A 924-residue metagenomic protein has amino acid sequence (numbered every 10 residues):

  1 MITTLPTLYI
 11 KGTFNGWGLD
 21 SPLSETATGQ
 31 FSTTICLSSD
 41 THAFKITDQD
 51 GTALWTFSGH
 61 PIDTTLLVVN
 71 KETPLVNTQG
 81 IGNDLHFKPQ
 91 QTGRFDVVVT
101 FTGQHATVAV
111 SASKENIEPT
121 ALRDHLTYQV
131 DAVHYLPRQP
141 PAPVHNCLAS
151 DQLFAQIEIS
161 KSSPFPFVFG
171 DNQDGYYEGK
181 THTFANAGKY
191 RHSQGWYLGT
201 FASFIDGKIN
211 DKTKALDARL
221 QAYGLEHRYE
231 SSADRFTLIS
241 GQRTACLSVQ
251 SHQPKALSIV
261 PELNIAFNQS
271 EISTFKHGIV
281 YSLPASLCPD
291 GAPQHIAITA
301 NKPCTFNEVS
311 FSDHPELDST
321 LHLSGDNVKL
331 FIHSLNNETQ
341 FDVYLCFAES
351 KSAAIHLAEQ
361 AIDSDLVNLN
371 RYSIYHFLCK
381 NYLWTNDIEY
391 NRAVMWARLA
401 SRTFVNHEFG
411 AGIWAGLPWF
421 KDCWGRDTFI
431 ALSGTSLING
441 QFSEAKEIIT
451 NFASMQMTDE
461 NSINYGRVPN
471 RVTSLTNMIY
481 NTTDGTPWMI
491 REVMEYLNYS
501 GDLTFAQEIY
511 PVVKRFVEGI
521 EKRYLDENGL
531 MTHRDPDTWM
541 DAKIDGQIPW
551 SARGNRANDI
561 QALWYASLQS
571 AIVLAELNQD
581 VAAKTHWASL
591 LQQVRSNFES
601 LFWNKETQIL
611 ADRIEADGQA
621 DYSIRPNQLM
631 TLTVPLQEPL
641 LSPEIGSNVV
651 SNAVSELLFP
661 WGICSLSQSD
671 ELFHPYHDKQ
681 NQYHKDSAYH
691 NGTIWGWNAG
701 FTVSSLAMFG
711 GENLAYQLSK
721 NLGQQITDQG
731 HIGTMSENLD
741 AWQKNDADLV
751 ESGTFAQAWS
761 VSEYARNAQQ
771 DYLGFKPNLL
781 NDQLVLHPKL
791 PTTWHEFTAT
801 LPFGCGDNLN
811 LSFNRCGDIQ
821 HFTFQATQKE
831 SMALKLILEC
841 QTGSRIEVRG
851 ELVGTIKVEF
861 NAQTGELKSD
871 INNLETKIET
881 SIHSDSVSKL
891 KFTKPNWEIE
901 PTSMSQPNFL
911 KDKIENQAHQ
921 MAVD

Functional and structural regions predicted by a protein language model:
I2-T41, Q49-T78: Aromatic-rich carbohydrate-binding modules that target alpha-glucans
T4, D50, P61-A112: Intrinsically disordered, low-complexity polar regions and short flexible loop motifs
A109-W384, Q441, G711, G723 (+3 more regions): Terminal accessory carbohydrate-recognition/targeting modules of carbohydrate-active enzymes
L122-Q129, N578-I614, E644-A765, Q769-C805 (+1 more regions): Non-catalytic carbohydrate-binding regions of carbohydrate-active enzymes
A142-R191, H322, S551-G554, A620-F659 (+2 more regions): Aromatic (Trp/Tyr) and acidic
F347-K351, K380-C423, E447-N481, K522-R556 (+3 more regions): Extended glycan-interaction surfaces of carbohydrate-active proteins
L357-N370, E389-W396, G440-S454, L503-K522 (+6 more regions): Extended, well-ordered alpha-helical scaffold segments
K421-H533, A557-Y565, D621, T693-L706 (+4 more regions): Aromatic-rich carbohydrate-recognition surfaces in CAZymes
